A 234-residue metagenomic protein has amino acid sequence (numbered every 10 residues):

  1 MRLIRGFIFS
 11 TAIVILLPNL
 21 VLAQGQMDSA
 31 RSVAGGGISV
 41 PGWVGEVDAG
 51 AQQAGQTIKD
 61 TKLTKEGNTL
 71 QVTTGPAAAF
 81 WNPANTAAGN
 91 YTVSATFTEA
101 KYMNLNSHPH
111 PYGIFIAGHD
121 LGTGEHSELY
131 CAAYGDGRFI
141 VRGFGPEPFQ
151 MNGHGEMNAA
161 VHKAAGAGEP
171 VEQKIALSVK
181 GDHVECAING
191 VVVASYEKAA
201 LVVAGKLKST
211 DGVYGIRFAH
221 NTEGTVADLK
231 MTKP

Functional and structural regions predicted by a protein language model:
I8-N19: Bacterial N-terminal signal peptides
Q24-N104, H183: Low-complexity, Ser/Thr/Pro/Gly-rich disordered linker/stalk regions
T74-F149: Secretory/extracellular carbohydrate-interaction modules and structurally similar beta-sandwich "look-alikes"
A79-N85, A159-A167, I216: Beta-strand-rich interaction surfaces with strong enrichment in secreted/lumenal proteins
A95, G168-L201: Carbohydrate-binding surfaces in secreted/extracellular proteins
A95, L229-M231: Extracellular beta-strand elements of beta-rich domains used for carbohydrate recognition/degradation or cell-matrix
E147-K174: Short, aromatic/His-centered strand-loop micro-motif at the edge of beta-sheets
Y196-D228: Flexible glycan-contacting loops in extracellular carbohydrate-active proteins
